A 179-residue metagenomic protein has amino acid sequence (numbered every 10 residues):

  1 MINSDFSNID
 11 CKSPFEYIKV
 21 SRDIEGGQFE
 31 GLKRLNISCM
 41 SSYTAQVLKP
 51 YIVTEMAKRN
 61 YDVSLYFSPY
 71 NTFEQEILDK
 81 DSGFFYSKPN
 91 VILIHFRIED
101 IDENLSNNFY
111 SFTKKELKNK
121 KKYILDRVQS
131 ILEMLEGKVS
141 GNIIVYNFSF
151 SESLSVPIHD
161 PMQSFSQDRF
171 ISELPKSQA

Functional and structural regions predicted by a protein language model:
M1-A179: Extracellular glycan-modifying ectodomains
